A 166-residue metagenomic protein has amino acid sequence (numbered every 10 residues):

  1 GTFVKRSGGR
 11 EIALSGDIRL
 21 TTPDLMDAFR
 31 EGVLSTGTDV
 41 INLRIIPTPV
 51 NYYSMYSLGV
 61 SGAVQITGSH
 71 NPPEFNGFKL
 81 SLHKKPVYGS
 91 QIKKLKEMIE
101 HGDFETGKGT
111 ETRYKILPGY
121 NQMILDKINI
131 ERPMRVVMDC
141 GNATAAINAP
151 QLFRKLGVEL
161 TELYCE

Functional and structural regions predicted by a protein language model:
G1-E31, S35-G37, R113-V136: An N-terminal, well-structured beta->alpha segment
T2, R6, S57, K155: Active-site catalytic microenvironments for nucleophilic, acid-base chemistry
G8-H83: Ferredoxin-reductase
N76-E166: Gly/Ser/Thr-enriched, mixed-charge loops and adjacent short helices that form phosphate/oxyanion-binding elements
